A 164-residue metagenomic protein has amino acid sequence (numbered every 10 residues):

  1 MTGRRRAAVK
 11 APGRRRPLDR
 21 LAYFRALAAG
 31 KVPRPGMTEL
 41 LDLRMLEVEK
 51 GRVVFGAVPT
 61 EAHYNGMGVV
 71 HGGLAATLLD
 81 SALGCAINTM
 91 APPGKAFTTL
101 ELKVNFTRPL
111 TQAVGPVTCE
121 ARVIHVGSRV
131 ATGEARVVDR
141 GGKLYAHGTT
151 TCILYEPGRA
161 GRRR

Functional and structural regions predicted by a protein language model:
M1-R164: Terminal targeting signals and extreme-terminal segments of soluble enzymes
